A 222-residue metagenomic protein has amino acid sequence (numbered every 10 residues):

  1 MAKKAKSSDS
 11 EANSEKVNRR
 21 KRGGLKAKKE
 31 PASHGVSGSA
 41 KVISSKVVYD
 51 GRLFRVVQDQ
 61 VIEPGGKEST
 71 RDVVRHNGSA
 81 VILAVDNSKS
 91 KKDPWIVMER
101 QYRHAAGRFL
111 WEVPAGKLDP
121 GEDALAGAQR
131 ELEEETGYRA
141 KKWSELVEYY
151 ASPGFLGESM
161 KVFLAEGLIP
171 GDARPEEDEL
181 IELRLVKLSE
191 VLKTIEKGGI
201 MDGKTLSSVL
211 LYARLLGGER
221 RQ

Functional and structural regions predicted by a protein language model:
M1-K29: Polybasic, lysine-enriched low-complexity intrinsically disordered terminal tails
K3, K28-S39, R71-V74, D86 (+2 more regions): Conserved Nudix-box catalytic region and its N-terminal flanking loop in Nudix hydrolases and closely related
S44-L83, N87: Acidic, metal-coordinating catalytic segment for phosphate/diphosphate chemistry, firing primarily on the Nudix
V47-D50, H104, Y149-S159, G217: Acidic pyrophosphate-coordinating catalytic loop
R55-D59, W95, F109, S159-K161: Short beta-strand micro-motifs in enzyme catalytic cores
S69, A80-V81, K117-K204: Unchanged
R214-Q222: Generic C-terminal helix-cap and adjacent flexible tail
